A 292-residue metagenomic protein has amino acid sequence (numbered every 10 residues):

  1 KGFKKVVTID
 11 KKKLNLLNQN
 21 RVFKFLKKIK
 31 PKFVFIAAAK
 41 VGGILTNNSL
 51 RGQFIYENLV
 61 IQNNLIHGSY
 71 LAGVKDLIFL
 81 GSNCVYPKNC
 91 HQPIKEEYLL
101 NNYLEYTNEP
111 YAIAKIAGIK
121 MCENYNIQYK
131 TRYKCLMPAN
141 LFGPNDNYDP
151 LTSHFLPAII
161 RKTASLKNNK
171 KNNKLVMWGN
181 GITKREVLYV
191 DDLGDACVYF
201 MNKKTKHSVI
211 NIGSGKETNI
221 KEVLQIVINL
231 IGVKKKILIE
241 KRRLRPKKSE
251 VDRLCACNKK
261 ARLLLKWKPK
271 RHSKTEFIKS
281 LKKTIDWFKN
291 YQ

Functional and structural regions predicted by a protein language model:
F3, I159, S165-Q292: C-terminal substrate-binding subdomain of Rossmann-fold SDR/epimerase-dehydratase oxidoreductases
T8, Q19-L59, L71: NAD(P)H-binding glycine-rich loop region in Rossmannoid oxidoreductase-like domains and their noncatalytic homologs
I9, A37-K40, L77-N83, L136-P138: SDR active-site strand-loop-helix element
N15, V85-P87, E109-P110, K134-A158 (+1 more regions): Flexible, glycine-rich beta-alpha linker
G43-I44, F79-K95, P110-I116, I127-Q128 (+1 more regions): Conserved catalytic-site region of short-chain dehydrogenase/reductase
I55, L59, T107-I119, D149-P157 (+2 more regions): Short-chain dehydrogenase/reductase
N63-N108, K134: Conserved Rossmann-fold NAD(P)-dependent oxidoreductase catalytic core, especially the SDR/UDP-sugar
N64, Y106-A139, F155-N169: Active-site Tyr-X1-5-Lys
